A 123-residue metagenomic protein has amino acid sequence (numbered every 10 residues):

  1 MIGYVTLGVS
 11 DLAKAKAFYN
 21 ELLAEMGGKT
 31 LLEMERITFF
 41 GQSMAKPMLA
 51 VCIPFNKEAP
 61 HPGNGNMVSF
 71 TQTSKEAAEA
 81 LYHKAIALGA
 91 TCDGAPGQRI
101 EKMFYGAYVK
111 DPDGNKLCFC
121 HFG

Functional and structural regions predicted by a protein language model:
M1, H61-G65, E101: Short glycine-enriched loop/turn motifs at secondary-structure junctions
M1-K16, V68, G123: N-terminal beta-strand motif that seeds the catalytic metal site of vicinal oxygen chelate
L7-L49: Core segments of cupin and vicinal oxygen chelate
N20-L22, L81-I86: Short amphipathic alpha-helices in soluble, non-transmembrane regions that often serve as interface/regulatory elements
T38, N66, M103-A107: Short beta-strand micro-motifs in enzyme catalytic cores
G41-Y82: Long, continuous compositionally biased terminal/linker segments
H83-G123: Vicinal oxygen chelate
